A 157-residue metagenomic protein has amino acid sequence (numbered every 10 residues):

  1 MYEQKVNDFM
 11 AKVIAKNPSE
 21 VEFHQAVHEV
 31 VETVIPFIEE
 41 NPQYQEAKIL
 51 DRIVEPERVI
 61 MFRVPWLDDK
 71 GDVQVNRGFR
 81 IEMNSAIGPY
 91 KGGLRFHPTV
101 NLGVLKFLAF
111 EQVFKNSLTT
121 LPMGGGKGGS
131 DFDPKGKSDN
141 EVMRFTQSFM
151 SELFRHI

Functional and structural regions predicted by a protein language model:
M1-I157: N-terminal ligand-binding/catalytic initiation module
